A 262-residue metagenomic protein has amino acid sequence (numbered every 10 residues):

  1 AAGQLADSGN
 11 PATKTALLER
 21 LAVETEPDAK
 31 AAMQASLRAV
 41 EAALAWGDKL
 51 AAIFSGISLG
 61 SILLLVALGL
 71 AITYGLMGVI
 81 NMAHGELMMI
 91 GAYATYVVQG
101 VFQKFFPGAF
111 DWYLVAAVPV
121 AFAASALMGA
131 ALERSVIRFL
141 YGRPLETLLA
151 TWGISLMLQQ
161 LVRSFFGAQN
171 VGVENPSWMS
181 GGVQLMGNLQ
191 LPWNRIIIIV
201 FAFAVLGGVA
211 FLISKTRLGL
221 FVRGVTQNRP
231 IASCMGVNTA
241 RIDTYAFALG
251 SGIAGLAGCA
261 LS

Functional and structural regions predicted by a protein language model:
A1-N10, E19, A31-E41: Structural detector for internal amphipathic alpha-helices that build alpha-solenoid repeat scaffolds
A16-E24: Alpha-solenoid HEAT/Armadillo-like helical repeat scaffolds in large eukaryotic proteins
T25-L65, A94, P107-A116, R143-T147 (+1 more regions): Membrane-interfacial amphipathic/re-entrant helices at transmembrane-helix boundaries
I53-V97, A131, S135-E146, R223: Single transmembrane alpha-helix segments in multi-pass membrane proteins
L70, A83-Q103, A150, I154 (+1 more regions): Hydrophobic alpha-helical segments within and immediately flanking transmembrane helices of multi-pass membrane proteins
G108-S155, L161: Alpha-helical transmembrane segments within multi-pass membrane transporters and channels
L156-L185: Extracellular/periplasmic helix-loop junction at the C-terminal end of a transmembrane helix in multi-pass membrane
L189-S262: Helix-loop-helix "hairpin" substructures at the membrane interface of multi-pass membrane proteins
